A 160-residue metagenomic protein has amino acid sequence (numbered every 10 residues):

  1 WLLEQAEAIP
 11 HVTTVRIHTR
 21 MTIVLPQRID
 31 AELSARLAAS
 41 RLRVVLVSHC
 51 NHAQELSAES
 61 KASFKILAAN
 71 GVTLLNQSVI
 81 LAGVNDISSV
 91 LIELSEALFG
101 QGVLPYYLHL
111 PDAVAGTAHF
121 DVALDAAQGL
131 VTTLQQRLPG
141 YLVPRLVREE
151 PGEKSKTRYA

Functional and structural regions predicted by a protein language model:
W1-L138: Conserved AdoMet/S-adenosylmethionine-binding subsite of the radical SAM
G129-A160: C-terminal accessory regions of radical SAM enzymes
